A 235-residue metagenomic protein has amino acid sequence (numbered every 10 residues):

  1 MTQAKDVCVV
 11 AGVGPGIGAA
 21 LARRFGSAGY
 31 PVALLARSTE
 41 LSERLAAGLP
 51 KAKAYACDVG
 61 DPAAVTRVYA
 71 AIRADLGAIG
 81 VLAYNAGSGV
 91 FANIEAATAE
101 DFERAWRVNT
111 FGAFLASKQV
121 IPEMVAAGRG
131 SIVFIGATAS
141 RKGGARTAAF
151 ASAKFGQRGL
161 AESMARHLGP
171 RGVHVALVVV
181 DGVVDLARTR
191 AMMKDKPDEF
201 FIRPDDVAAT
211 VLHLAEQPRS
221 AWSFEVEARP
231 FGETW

Functional and structural regions predicted by a protein language model:
G14-P15: Conserved glycine-rich cofactor-binding loop
Y30-R44: Conserved glycine-rich Rossmann-like NAD(P)H-binding loop of the short-chain dehydrogenase/reductase
A56-R67, A99: The beta1-alpha1 cofactor-binding region of Rossmann-like NAD(H)/NADP(H)-dependent oxidoreductases
N93-I94, D101-E103: Substrate-binding pocket helix/loop in short-chain dehydrogenase/reductase
S117-K118, E162: A short, exposed helix-loop element centered on a Lys and neighboring polar residues
S131-G156, E162, R166-G169: Catalytic loop of short-chain dehydrogenase/reductase
P170-G182, M193-W235: C-terminal helical subdomain
